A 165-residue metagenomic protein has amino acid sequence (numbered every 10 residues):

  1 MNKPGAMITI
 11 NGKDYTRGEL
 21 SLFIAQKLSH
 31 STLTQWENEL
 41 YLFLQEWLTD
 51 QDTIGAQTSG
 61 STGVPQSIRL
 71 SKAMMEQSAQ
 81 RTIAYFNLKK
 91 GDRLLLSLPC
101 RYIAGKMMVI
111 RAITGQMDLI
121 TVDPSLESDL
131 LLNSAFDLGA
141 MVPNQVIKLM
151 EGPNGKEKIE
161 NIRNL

Functional and structural regions predicted by a protein language model:
M1-K3, L48-T49, N87-D92, L130-F136 (+1 more regions): Flexible, charged surface loops at secondary-structure boundaries
M1-N38: N-terminal leader/targeting and accessory segments in enzymes
Q35-A56, G91: Conserved pre-ATP/AMP-binding loop-to-beta segment of ANL
D52-Q80, N87: Conserved AMP-binding A3 loop
T58-S61, L94, V109, G139: Conserved S/T- and glycine-rich ATP-binding loop of Class I adenylate-forming
L70, A104, M141: A conserved hydrophobic position in a structured secondary element of the catalytic/binding core that shapes
Q80-G91, R101-F136: Conserved AMP-binding/adenylation subdomain of ANL enzymes
S125-L165: Adenylate-forming
